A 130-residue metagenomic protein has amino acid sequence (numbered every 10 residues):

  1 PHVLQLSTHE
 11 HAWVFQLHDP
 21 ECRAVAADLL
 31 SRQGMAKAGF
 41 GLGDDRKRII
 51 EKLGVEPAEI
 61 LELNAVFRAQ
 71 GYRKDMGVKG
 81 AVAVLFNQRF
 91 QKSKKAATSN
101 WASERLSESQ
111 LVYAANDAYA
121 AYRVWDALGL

Functional and structural regions predicted by a protein language model:
P1-A127: Conserved DEDDh/DEDDy metal-dependent 3′-5′ exonuclease domain
L130: Short arginine-rich
